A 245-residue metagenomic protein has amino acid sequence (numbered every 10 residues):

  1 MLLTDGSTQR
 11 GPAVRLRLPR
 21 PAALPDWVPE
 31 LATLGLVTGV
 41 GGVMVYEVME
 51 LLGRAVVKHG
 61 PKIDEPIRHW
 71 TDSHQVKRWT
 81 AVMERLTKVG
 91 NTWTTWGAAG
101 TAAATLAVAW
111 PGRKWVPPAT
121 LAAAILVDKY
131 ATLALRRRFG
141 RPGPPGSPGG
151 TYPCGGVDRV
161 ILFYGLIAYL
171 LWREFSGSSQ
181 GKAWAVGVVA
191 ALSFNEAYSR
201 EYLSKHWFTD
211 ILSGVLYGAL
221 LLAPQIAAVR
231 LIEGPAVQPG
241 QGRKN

Functional and structural regions predicted by a protein language model:
M1-T94, A98, R136-P145: N-terminal transmembrane-helix/juxtamembrane module of multi-pass inner/ER membrane proteins
L31-G39, A99-V127: Interfacial segments of alpha-helical transmembrane regions
L36, W96, P118-A123, A183-A190 (+1 more regions): Hydrophobic alpha-helical transmembrane segments
G41-V45, M49, V127-T132, E196 (+1 more regions): Alpha-helical transmembrane segments of multipass membrane proteins
M49-G53, R68, D72, A103 (+5 more regions): Membrane-water interface at transmembrane helix exits
V57-K58, A107-V116, F175-Q180: Membrane-interface helix-boundary motifs at transmembrane edges
W115-P145: Hydrophobic alpha-helical transmembrane segments of integral membrane proteins
R136, P144-N245: Membrane-embedded catalytic cores of phosphoryl/pyrophosphoryl-handling enzymes
